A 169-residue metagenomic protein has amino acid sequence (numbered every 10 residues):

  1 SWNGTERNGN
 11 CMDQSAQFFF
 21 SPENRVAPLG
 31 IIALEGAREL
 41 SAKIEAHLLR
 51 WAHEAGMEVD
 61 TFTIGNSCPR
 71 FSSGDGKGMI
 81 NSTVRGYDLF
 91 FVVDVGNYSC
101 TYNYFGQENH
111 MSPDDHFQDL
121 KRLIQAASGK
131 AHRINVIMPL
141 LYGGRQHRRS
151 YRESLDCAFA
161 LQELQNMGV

Functional and structural regions predicted by a protein language model:
S1-V169: PRPP-associated nucleotide enzymes
